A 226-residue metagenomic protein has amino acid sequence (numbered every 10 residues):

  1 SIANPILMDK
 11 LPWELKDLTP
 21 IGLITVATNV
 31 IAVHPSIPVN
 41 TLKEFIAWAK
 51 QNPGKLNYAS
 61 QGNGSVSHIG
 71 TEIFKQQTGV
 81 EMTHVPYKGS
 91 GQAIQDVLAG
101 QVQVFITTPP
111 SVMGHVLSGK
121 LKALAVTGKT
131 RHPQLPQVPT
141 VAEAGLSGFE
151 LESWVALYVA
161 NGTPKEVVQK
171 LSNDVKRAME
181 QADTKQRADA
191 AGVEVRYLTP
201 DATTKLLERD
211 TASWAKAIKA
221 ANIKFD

Functional and structural regions predicted by a protein language model:
S1, S90, T107-V112, V126-K129 (+2 more regions): Beta->alpha turn/N-cap motifs
I2, I6-Q92, V141, W154-R187: Hinge/capping helix and adjacent helix->loop/strand transition within the periplasmic-binding protein
W13-I24, A59, E81-V85, Q103-V104 (+2 more regions): Short beta-strand->loop
T41, P86, G100-Q101, K120 (+6 more regions): Conserved functional loop/turn residues at catalytic and ligand-binding sites
K43-I46, I94, L98, I106 (+5 more regions): Non-transmembrane alpha-helical segments in soluble domains of secreted/periplasmic/extracellular proteins
N52-L56, V80, L98-T107, K120-A123 (+1 more regions): Alpha-to-beta junction loops
I73, Q77, G91-Q101, F105 (+2 more regions): Short helices/loops that flank or line small-molecule/ion binding pockets
Q77-V80, L117, T140-E143, K165-D226: An extracytoplasmic/periplasmic, membrane-proximal ligand-sensing/linker region
